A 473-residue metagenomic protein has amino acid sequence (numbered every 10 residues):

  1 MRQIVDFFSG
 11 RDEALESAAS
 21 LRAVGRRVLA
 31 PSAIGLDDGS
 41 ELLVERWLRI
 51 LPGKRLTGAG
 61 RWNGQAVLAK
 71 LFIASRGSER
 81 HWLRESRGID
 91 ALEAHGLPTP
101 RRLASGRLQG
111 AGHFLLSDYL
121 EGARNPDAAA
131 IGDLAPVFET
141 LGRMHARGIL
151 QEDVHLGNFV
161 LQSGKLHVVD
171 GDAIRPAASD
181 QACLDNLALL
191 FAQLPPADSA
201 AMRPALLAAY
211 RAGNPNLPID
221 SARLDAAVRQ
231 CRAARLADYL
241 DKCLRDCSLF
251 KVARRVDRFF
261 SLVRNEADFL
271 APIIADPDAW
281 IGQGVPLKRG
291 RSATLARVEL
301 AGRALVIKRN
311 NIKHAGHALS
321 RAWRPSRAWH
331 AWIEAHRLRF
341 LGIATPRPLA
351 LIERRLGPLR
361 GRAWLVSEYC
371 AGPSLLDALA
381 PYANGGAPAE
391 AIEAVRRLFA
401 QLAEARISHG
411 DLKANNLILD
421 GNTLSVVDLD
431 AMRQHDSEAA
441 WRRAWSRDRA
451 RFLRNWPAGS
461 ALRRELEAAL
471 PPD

Functional and structural regions predicted by a protein language model:
M1-E45, L224-Q283: Juxta-kinase regulatory segment immediately upstream of eukaryotic protein kinase catalytic domains
P31-R124, P136-Q151, D268-L375, A400-A405 (+1 more regions): Conserved ATP-binding subdomain of kinase catalytic cores across diverse folds
F114-Y119, K165-A173, R362-E368, T423-A431: A short beta-strand motif that forms the metal-chelation/ATP-contact edge of phosphoryl-transfer active sites
E121, L156, A173, A371 (+2 more regions): Short, glycine/acidic-enriched loop or turn micro-motifs at the edges of active sites
R124-A130, L375-N384: AlphaC helix of the protein kinase catalytic domain
G132-T140, A387-L398: Conserved alphaE helix
V154-L161, L412-L419: Hydrophobic residue at the +6 position relative to the catalytic HRD Asp in the kinase catalytic loop
H167-R235, L424-D473: C-lobe/activation-segment region of protein kinase-like
